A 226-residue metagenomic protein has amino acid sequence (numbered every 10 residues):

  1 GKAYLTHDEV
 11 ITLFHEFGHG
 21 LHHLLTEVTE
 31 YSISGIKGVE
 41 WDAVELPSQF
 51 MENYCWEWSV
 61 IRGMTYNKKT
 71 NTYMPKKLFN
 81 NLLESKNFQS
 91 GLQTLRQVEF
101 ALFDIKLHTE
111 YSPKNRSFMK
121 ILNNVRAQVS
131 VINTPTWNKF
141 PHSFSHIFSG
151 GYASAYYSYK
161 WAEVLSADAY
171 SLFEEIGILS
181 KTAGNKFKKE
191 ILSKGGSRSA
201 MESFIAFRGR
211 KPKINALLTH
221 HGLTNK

Functional and structural regions predicted by a protein language model:
G1-K226: Cation-handling catalytic/transport regions enriched in His/Asp/Glu
